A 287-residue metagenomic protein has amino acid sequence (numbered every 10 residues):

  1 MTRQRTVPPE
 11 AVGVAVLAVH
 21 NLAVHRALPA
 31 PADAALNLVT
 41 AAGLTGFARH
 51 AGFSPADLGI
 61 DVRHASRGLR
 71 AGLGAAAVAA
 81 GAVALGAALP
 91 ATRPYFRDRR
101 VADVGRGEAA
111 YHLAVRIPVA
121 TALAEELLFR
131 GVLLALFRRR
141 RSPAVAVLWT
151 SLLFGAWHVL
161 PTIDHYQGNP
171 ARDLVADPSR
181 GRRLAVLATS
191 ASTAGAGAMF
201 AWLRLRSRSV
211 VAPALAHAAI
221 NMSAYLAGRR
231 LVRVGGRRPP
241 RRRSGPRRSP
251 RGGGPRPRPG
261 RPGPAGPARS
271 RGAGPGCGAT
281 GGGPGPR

Functional and structural regions predicted by a protein language model:
M1-R3, R287: Terminal accessory regions that mediate trafficking to/through membranes and regulate activation
R3-P55, S66-A75, D103-G107, H112: Alpha-helical transmembrane segments in multi-pass membrane proteins
L17-V24, L44-A51, V83-A87, H158 (+2 more regions): Structural signal for membrane-spanning alpha-helices in multi-pass inner-membrane proteins, emphasizing helix cores
L28, A51-G52, P90-A91, H158 (+2 more regions): Short helix-capping/hinge motifs at transmembrane helix termini and TM-loop junctions
T45, A76-A80, G155, A201: Hydrophobic alpha-helical segments of integral membrane proteins
P55-A122, R138-R139, R172-R180, V234: Juxtamembrane helix-loop-helix connectors linking adjacent transmembrane helices in multi-pass membrane enzymes
A110-R237: Transmembrane helix-loop-helix hairpins at the membrane interface of multi-pass integral membrane proteins
R237-R287: Compositionally biased, low-complexity flexible segments
